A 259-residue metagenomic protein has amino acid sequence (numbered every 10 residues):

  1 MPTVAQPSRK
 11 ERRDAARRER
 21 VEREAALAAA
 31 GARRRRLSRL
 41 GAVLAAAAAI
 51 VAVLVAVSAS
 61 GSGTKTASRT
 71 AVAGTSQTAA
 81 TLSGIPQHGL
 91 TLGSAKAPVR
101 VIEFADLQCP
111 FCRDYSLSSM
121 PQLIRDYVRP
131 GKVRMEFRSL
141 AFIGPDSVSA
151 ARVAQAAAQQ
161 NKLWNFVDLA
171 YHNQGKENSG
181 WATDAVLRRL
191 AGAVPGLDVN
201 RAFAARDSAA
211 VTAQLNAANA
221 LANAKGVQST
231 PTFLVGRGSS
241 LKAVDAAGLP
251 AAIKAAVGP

Functional and structural regions predicted by a protein language model:
M1-P2, G93: Extended, low-complexity, charge-balanced
P2-A59, L190-P259: C-terminal cap of thioredoxin/glutaredoxin-like
A52-A73: C-terminal region of N-terminal signal peptides and the immediate post-cleavage residues of exported proteins
A67-G89: Short extracytoplasmic/periplasmic juxtamembrane "stem" segments immediately C-terminal to an N-terminal membrane anchor
L82-V99, Y127: A short beta-strand-turn-helix
Q87, S119-P121, A220: Alpha-helical scaffolding within the catalytic cores of extracellular/periplasmic polymer-degrading hydrolases
G89, A141, A154, G175 (+2 more regions): Conserved short-loop catalytic and cofactor-binding motifs
A97, I102-G192: Structural alpha/beta surface segment adjacent to cysteine/selenocysteine redox centers across thiol/disulfide enzymes
